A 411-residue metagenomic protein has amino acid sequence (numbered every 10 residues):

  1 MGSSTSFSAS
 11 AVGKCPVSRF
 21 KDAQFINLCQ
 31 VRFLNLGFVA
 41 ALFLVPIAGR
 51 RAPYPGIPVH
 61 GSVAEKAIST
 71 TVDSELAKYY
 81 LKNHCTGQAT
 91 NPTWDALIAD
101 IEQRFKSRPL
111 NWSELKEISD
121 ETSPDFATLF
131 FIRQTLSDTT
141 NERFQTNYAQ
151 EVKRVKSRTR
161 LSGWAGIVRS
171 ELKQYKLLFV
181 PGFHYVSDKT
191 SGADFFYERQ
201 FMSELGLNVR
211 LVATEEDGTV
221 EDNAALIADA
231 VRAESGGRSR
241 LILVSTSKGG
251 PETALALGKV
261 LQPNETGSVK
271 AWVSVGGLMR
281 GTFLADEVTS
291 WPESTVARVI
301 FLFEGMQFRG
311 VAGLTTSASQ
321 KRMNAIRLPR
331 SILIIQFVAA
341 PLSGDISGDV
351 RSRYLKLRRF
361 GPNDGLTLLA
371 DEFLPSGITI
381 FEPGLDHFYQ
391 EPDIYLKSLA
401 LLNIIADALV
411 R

Functional and structural regions predicted by a protein language model:
G2, C15, L28-G37, L42-T190: Flexible, membrane-associating and regulatory peripheral segments of lipid-active enzymes
S3-S10: Low-acidity, Ser/Thr- and Arg-rich intrinsically disordered low-complexity segments
P55-A96, D100, P329-R411: C-terminal catalytic-base region of ester-bond hydrolases, centering on the histidine of the charge-relay
V168-L241: Active-site catalytic motif of lipid deacylating hydrolases and related acyltransferases
L178, R210, A271-V273, I335-F337 (+1 more regions): Hydrophobic/aromatic beta-strand patches that form the interior of the parallel beta-sheet core in alpha/beta enzyme
V180-F183, T246, G277, A339: Glycine-rich His-Gly loop
S191, T282-V288, D345-V350: Short aromatic-enriched loop/helix-cap "lid" or pocket-rim segments at secondary-structure transitions that line
A225-N324: Serine-dependent carboxylesterase/thioesterase catalytic core of lipase-like alpha/beta-hydrolase/SGNH enzymes
